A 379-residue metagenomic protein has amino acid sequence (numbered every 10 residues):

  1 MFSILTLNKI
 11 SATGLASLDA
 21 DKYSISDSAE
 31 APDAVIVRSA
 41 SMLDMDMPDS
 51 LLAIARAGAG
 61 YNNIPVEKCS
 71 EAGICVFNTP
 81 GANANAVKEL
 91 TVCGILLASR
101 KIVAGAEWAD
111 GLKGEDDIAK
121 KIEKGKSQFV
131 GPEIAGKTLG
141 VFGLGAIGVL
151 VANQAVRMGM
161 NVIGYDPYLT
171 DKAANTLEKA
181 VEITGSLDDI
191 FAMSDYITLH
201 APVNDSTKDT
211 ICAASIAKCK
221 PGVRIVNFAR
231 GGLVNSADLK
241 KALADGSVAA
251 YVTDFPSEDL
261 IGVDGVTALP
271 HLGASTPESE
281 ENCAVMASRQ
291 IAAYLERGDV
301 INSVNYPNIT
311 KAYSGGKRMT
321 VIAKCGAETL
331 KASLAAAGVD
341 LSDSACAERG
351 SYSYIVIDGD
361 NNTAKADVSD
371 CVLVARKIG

Functional and structural regions predicted by a protein language model:
M1-T79, A192, C212-A214, N235 (+1 more regions): An N-terminal-biased, well-structured beta-alpha scaffold segment characteristic of Rossmann-like dinucleotide-binding
A40-M45, P167-L260, S275: Rossmann-like adenosine-cofactor binding region
P80-T138, N302: Phosphate-binding beta-alpha-beta segment of Rossmann-like dinucleotide-binding domains, i.e., the NAD(P)
K88-E107, N153-M160, M286-D299, K331: Oxidoreductase and adenylate-handling cofactor-binding alpha/beta cores
L144-G145: Glycine-rich Rossmann-fold phosphate-binding loop(s) that bind the pyrophosphate of adenine dinucleotide cofactors
G148-V149: N-terminal Rossmann-fold NAD(P) dinucleotide-binding loop
P221-C325, A337-D340, E348, D358-N361 (+1 more regions): Rossmann-like dinucleotide-binding domain for NAD(H)/NADP(H)
D343-S344, V368-G379: Conserved short beta-strand edge segments in small beta-sheet-based binding/regulatory domains
